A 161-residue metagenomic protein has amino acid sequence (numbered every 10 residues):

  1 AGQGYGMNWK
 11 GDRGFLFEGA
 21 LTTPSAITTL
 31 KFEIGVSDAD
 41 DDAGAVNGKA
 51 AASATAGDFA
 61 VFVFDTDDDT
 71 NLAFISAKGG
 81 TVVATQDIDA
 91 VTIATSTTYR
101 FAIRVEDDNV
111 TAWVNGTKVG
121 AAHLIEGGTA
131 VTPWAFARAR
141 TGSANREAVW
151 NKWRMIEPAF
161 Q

Functional and structural regions predicted by a protein language model:
A1-L72: Secretory/extracellular carbohydrate-interaction modules and structurally similar beta-sandwich "look-alikes"
F17-G19, T97-E106, V110-A112: Short tryptophan-centered beta-strand motifs in secreted/extracellular beta-sheet-rich domains of glycan-recognition
L21-S25, V105-D107, E157: Beta-strand elements of well-folded, non-transmembrane domains
E33-S37, A60-D65, F74-A77, A102-R104 (+3 more regions): Beta-strand-rich, repetitive solenoid scaffolds
A77-R100: Short, aromatic/His-centered strand-loop micro-motif at the edge of beta-sheets
I88-D89, V114-P133: Short, solvent-exposed beta-strand-to-loop segments that form ligand-recognition rims of beta-rich domains
E126-Q161: Ligand-recognition surfaces built from glycine- and aromatic
